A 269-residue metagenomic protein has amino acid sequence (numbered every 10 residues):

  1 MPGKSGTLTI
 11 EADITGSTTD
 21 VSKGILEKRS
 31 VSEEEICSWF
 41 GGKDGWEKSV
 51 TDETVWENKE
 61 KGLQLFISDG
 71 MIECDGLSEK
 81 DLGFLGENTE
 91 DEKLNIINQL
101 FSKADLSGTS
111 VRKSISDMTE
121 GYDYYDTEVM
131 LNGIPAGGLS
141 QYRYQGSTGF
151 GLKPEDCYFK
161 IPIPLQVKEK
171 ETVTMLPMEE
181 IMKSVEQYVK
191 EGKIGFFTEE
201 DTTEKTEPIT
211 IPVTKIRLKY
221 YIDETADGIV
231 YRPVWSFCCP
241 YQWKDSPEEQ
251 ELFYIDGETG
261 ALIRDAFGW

Functional and structural regions predicted by a protein language model:
M1-L139: Preferential activation on post-signal-peptide N-terminal prodomains/segments of secreted or lumenal proteins
G45, S49-V50, S78, Y221-A226 (+2 more regions): Extracytoplasmic electrostatic interaction patches
Q64-D75, A136-I161, W243-W269: A short, surface-exposed beta-strand/turn
I96-D245: Segments that shape or occlude catalytic/ligand-binding pockets
